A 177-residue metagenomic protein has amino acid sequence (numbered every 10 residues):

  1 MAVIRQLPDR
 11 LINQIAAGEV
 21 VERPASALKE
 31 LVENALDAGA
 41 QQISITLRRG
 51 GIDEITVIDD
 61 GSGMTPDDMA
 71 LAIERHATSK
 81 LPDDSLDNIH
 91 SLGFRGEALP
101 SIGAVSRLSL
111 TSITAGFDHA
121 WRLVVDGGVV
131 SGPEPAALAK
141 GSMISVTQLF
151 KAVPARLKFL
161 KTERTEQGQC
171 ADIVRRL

Functional and structural regions predicted by a protein language model:
M1-L177: N-terminal phosphate-binding caps/lids of nucleotide- and nucleic-acid-binding domains
